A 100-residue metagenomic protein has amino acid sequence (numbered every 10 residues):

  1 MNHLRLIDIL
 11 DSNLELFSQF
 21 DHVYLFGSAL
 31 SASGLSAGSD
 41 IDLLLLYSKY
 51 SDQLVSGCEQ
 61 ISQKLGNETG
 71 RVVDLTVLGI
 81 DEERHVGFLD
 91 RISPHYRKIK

Functional and structural regions predicted by a protein language model:
M1-Y24, S28-G38, Y47-K100: Catalytic core of pol beta-like nucleotidyltransferases
D42-L44: Short, well-ordered beta-strand segments
